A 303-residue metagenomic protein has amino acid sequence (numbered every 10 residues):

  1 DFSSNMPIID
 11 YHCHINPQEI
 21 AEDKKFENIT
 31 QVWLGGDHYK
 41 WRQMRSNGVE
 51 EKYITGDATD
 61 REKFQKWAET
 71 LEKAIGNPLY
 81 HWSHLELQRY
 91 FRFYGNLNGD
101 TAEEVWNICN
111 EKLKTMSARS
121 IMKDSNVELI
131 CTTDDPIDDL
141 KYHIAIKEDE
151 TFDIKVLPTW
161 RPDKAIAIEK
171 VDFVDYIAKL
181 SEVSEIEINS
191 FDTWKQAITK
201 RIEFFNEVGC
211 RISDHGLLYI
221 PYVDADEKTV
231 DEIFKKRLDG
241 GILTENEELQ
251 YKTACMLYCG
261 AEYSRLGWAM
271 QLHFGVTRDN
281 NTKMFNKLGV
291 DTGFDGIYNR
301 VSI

Functional and structural regions predicted by a protein language model:
D1-L266: Metal-cofactor-binding active-site regions of metalloenzymes
I242-I303: Long, well-ordered mid-to-C-terminal structural blocks that present hydrophobic/aromatic surfaces
